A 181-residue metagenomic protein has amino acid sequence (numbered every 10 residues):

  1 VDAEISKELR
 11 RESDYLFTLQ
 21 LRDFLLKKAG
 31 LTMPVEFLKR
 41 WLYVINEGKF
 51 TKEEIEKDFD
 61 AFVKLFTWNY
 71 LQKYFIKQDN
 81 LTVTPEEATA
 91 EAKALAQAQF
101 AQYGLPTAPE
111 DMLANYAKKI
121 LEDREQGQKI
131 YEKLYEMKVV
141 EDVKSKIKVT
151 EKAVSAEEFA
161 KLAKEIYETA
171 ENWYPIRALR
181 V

Functional and structural regions predicted by a protein language model:
V1-V181: Extended, charged alpha-helical "arm"/coiled-coil substrate-binding scaffolds, typified by the C-terminal helical
